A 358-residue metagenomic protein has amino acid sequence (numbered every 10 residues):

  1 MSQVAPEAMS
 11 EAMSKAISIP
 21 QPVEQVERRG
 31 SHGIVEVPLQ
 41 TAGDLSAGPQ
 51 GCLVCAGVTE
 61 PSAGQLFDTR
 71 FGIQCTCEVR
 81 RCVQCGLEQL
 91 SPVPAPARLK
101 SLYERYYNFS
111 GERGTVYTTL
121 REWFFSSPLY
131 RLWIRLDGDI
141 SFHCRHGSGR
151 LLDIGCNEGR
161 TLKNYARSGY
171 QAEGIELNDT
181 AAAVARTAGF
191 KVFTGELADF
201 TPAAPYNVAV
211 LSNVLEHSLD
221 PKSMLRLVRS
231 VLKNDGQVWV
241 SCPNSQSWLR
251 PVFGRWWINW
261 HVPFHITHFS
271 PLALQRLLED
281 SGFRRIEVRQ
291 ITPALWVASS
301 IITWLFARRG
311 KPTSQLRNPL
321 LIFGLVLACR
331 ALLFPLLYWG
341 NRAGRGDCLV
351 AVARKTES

Functional and structural regions predicted by a protein language model:
V4, A12-S212, K222-L227, Q290-I291 (+3 more regions): Conserved N-terminal segment of class I S-adenosyl-L-methionine
G30-E36, V240-T267, L272-E279, T303: Short, glycine-/aromatic-enriched active-site segment of Class I SAM-dependent methyltransferases
Q50, V54, E287, F306-V352: Rossmann-like AdoMet/SAM-dependent catalytic core
T69-G72, R160, I286-L316: Conserved catalytic loop of SAM-dependent methyltransferase domains
A172, V192, V238-W239, R285: A short hydrophobic/small-residue beta-strand
S212-L219, S241, F264: Short catalytic micro-motifs in class I SAM-dependent methyltransferases
L219-S223, R250: Short N-terminal helix/helix-N-cap motif within the alpha/beta-hydrolase-1
L232-V238: Short glycine-dipeptide loop
